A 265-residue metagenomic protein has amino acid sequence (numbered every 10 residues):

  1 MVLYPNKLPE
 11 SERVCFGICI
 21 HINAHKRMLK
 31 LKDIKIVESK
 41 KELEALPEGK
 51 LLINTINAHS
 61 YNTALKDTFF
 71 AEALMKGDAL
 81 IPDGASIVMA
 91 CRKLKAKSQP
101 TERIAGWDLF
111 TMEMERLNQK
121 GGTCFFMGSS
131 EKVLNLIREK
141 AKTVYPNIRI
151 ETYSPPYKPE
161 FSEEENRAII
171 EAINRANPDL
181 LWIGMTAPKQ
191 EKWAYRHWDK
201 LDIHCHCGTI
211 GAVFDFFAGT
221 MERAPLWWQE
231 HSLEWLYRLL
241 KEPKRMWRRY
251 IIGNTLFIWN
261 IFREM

Functional and structural regions predicted by a protein language model:
N23-D108: N-terminal nucleotide/polyanion-binding subdomain common to many enzyme families
A58-Y61, M185-Q190, V213: Short glycine-rich anion-binding loops that position phosphate/pyrophosphate groups of nucleotides and phosphorylated
V88-M89, R223-M265: A transmembrane-helix-recognition feature enriched in membrane-embedded lipid enzymes and envelope glyco-/phospholipid
R92-A172, A176-N177: Conserved beta-alpha
P155-E160, C205-L239: Short, flexible loop segments at boundaries between secondary-structure elements
E165-D199: A contiguous pocket-lining binding segment that forms or flanks enzyme active sites
